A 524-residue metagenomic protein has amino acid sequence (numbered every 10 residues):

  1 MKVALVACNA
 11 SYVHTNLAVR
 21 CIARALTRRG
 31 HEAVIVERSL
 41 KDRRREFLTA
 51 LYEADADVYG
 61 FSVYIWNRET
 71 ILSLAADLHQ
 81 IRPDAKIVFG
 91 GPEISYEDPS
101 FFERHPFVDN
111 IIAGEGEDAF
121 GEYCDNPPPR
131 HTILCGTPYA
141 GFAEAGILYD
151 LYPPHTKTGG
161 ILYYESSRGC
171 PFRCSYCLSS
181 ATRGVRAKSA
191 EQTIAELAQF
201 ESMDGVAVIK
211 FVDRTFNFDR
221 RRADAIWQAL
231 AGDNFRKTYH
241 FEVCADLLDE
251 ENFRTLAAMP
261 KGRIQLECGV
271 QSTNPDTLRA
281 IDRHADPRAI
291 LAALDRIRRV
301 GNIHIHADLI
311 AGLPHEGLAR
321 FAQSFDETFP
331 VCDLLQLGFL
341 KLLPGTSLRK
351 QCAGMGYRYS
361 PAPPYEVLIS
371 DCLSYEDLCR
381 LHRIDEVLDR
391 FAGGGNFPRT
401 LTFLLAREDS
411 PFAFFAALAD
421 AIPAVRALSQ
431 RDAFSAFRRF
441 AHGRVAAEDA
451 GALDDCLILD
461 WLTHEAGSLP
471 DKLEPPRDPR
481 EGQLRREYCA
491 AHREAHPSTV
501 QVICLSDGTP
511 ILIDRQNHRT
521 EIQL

Functional and structural regions predicted by a protein language model:
M1-V206: Acidic, low-complexity intrinsically disordered segments
K2-C8, T27-R28, R44, L48 (+3 more regions): Radical SAM enzyme core and accessory elements
T15-A18, T70-L74, S100, S189 (+5 more regions): Residues at alpha-helix caps and immediate loop-helix transition turns in enzyme cores, especially N- and C-cap
A25-R29, D77-I81, R104-F107, A225-D233 (+6 more regions): Alpha-helical structural signal in soluble globular domains
G146-I303, A311: Radical SAM [4Fe-4S] cluster-binding motif and immediate context
R173-Y176, G205-V208, Y357-Y365, N396-R399 (+1 more regions): Short acidic (Asp/Glu) and glycine-rich catalytic loops that position anionic groups and cofactors
R220, F235-L247, E251-F412: A structural motif corresponding to the C-terminal lobe/cap of the Radical SAM core domain
